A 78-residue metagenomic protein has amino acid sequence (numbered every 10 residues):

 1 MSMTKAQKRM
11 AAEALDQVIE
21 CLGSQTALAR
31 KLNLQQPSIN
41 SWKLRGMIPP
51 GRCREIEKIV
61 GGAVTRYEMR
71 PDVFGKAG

Functional and structural regions predicted by a protein language model:
M1-A27, K31, K58, V64-P71: A short, Lys/Arg-rich alpha-helix, primarily the initiator
A14, S38, R52-E55: A general alpha-helix detector
N33-M47: Recognition helix of helix-turn-helix/homeodomain-like DNA-binding domains that insert into the DNA major groove
R45-K58: Short, basic-rich loop-to-helix N-cap that marks the start of a DNA-contacting helix
K76-G78: Helix-turn-helix/homeodomain-like alpha-helical modules used for DNA recognition and transcription-factor dimerization
